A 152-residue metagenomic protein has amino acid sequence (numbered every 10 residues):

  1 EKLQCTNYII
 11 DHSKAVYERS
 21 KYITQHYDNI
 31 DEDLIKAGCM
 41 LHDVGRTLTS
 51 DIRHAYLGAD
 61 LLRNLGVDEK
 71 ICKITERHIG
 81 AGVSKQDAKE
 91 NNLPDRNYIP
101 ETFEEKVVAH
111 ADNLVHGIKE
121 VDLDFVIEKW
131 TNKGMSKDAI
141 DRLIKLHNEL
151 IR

Functional and structural regions predicted by a protein language model:
K2-N29, L41, V67-E69, Q86-R152: Divalent metal-dependent phosphate-bond-processing catalytic cores, especially two-metal-ion Mg2+/Mn2+ enzymes that act
V16, I30-L65, C72-G82: His-Asp-centered metal-binding catalytic motifs of divalent-metal-dependent phosphohydrolases/nucleases
